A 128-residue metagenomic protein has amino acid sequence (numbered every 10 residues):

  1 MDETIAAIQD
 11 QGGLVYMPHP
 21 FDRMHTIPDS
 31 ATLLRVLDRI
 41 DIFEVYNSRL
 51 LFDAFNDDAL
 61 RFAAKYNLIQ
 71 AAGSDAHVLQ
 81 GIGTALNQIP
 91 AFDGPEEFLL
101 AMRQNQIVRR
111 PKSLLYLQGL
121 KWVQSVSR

Functional and structural regions predicted by a protein language model:
D2-A6, R23-R128: Charged catalytic cores and adjacent phosphate/nucleic-acid-binding surfaces used for phosphate/nucleic-acid chemistry
Q11, V15-H25: Conserved catalytic scaffold of divalent metal-dependent phosphoesterases
